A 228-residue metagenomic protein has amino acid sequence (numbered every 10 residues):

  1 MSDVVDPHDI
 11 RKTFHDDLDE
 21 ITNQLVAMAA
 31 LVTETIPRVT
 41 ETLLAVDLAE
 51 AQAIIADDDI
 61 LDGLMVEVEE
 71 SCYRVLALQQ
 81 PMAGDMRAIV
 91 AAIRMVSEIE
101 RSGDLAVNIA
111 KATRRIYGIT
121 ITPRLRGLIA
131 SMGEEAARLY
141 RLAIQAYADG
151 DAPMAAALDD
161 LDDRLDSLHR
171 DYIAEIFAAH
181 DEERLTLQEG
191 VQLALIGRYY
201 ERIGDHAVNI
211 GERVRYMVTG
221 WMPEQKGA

Functional and structural regions predicted by a protein language model:
M1-A228: Cytosolic, long alpha-helical scaffolding segments
